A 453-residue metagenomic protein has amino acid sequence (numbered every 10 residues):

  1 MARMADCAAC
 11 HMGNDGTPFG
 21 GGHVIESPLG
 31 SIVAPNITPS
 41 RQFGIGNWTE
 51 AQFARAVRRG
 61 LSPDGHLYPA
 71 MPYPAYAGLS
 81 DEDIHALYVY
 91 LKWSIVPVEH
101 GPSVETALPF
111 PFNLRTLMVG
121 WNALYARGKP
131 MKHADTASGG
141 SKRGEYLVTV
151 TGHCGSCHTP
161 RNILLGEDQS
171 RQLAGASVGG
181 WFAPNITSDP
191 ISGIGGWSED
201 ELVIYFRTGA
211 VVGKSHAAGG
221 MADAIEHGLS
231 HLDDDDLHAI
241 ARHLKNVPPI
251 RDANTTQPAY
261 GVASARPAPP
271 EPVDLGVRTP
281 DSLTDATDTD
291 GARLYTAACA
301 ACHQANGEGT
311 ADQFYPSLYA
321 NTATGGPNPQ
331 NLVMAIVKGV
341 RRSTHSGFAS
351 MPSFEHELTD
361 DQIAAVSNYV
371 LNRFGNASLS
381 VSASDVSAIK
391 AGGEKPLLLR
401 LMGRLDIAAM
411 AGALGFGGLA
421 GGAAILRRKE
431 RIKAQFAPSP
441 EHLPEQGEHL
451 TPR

Functional and structural regions predicted by a protein language model:
M1, M12, T17-G44, R55-A56 (+5 more regions): Sequence context of c-type cytochrome heme-c attachment sites
M1-G13, P18-I25, M118-N122, K132-N162 (+6 more regions): Sequence/structural segment immediately N-terminal to covalent heme-attachment motifs in c-type and related
R3-M12, P35-N36, A51-R58, Y73 (+10 more regions): C-type cytochrome heme c attachment motif
M12, P18-H23, G65-Y68, V98-E105 (+6 more regions): Short, solvent-exposed loop/turn and secondary-structure capping segments
G20-E26, P160-G209: Active-site substrate-binding loop specific to GH73 endo-beta-N-acetylglucosaminidase modules in bacterial autolysins
S31-N47, R58-E82, S103-A107, A183-I194 (+3 more regions): Axial heme c-ligation environment in periplasmic c-type cytochrome domains
I32, A56, G60-D64, E82-S138 (+6 more regions): Post-cleavage N-terminal segment of exported redox proteins
S384-A409: Short, aromatic-rich amphipathic segments at membrane interfaces that lie adjacent to a transmembrane helix or signal
